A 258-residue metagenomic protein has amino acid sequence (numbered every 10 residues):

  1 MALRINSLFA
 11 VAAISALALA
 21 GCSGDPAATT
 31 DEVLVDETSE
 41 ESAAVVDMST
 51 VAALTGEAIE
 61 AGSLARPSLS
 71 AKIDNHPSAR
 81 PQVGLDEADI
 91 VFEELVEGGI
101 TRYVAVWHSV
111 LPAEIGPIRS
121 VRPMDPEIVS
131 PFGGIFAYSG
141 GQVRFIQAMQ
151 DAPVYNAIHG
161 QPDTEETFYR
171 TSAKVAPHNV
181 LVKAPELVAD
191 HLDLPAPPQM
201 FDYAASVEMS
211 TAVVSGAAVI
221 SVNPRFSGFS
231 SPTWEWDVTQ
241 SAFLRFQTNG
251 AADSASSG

Functional and structural regions predicted by a protein language model:
M1-F9: Bacterial N-terminal signal peptides that target proteins for export
A10-S15: Hydrophobic helical h-region of N-terminal Sec-dependent signal peptides in bacterial secretory/periplasmic proteins
A18-G21: C-terminal motif of bacterial Sec signal peptides marking the signal peptidase cleavage site
G24: Short, conserved catalytic or interaction motifs in soluble domains
A28-D31, D36, E40-A43, M48-A88 (+2 more regions): A surface/extracellular/periplasmic glyco- and lipid-processing/surface-interacting theme
